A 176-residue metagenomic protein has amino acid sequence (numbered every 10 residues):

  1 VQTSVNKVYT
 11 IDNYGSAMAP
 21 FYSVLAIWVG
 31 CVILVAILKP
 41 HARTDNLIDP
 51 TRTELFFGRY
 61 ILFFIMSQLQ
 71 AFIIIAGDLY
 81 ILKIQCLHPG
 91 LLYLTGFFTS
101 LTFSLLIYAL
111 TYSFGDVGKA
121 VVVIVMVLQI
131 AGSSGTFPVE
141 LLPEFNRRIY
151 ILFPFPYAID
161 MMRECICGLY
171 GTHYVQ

Functional and structural regions predicted by a protein language model:
V1-Q176: Membrane-spanning alpha-helical segments of multipass transporters and channels
